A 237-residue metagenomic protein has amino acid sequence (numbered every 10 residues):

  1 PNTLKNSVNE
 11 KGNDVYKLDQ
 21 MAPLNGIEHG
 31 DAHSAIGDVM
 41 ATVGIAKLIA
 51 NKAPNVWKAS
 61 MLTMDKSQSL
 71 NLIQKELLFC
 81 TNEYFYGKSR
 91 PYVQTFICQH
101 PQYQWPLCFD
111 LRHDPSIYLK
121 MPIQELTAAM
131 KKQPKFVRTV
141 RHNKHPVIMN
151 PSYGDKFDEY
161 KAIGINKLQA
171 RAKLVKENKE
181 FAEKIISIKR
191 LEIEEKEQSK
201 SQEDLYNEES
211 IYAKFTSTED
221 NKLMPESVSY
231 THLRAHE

Functional and structural regions predicted by a protein language model:
P1-N2, H236: Short charge-dense sequence patches
T3-Q68: Acidic, Mg2+-coordinating catalytic module of metal-dependent nucleases/exonucleases that use a two-metal-ion mechanism
V8-N25, T81-C108, Y153-A172: A broadly tuned preference for mixed-charge, low-complexity surface segments
D14-K17, K58, D65, A213-T218 (+2 more regions): General structural signal for secondary-structure boundaries
T63-R138: Acidic catalytic cores of enzymes that act on phosphate-bearing nucleotides/polynucleotides
H142-V228: Long, well-ordered mid-to-C-terminal structural blocks that present hydrophobic/aromatic surfaces
T231-E237: Conserved small/polar residues in nucleotide/adenosyl-binding loops
